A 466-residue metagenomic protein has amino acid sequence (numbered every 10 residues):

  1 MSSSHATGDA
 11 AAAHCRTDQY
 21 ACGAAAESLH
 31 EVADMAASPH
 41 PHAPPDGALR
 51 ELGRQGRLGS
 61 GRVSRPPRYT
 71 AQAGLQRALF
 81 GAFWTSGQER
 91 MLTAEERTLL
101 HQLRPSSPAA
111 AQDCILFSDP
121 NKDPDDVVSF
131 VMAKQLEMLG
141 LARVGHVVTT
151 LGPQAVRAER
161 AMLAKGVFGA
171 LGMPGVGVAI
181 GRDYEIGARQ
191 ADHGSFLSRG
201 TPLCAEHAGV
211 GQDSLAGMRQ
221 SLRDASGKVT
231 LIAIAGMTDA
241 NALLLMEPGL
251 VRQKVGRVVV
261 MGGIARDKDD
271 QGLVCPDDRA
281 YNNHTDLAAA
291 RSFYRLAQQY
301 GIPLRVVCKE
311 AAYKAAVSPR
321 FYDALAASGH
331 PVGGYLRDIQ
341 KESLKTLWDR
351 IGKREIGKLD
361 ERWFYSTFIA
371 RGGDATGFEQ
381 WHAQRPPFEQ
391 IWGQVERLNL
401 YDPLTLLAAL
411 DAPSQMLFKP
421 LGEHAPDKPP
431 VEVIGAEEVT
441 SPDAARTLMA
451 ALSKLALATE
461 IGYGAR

Functional and structural regions predicted by a protein language model:
M1-T17, C22-E27, E31-V63: Non-Sec secretion/translocation targeting segments of pathogen effectors
C22-G23, P44-Q112, S129-R143, H284 (+2 more regions): Conformational coupling and interaction surfaces
W84-M162, C204-A315, P319: Active-site histidine-anchored catalytic micro-motif
Q154-L171, G175-G177: Glycine-rich phosphate-binding loop and adjoining beta1-alpha1-beta2 segment of Rossmann-like nucleotide-binding folds
G169, A191, S343: Extended, histidine- and acidic-residue-enriched regions that form the cofactor-binding/catalytic faces
G175-A205: Surface-exposed loop and adjacent secondary-structure segments within mature catalytic domains
V178, F293, L406: A residue-level signal for conserved active-site and pocket-lining positions in enzyme catalytic cores
A191-T201, G272-D277, F321-L325: Short, surface-exposed amphipathic charged segments that create phosphate/polyanion-binding patches used for binding
